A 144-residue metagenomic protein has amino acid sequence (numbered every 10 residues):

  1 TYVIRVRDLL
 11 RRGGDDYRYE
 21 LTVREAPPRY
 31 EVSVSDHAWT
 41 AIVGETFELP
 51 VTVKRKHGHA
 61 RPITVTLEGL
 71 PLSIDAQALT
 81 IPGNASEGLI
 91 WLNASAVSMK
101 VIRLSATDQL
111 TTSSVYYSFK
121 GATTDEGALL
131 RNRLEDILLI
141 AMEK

Functional and structural regions predicted by a protein language model:
T1-G58, T64, V97-M99, S105-K144: C-terminal edge strands of extracellular/lumenal beta-sandwich accessory domains
A41-V43, L70, L79-E87: Short proline/glycine- and polar residue-rich coil/turn motifs
R61, T66, Q77-G83: C-terminal segments of large proteins
L67, A76, E87-L89, V101 (+1 more regions): Generic N-terminal initiation segments characterized by hydrophobic and/or small/turn-forming residues
E68-S73, Q109: Change "in extracellular beta-sheet-rich domains … of secreted and cell-surface proteins" to "in beta-sheet-rich domains
L89-A96: Short, hydrophobic beta-strand segments
